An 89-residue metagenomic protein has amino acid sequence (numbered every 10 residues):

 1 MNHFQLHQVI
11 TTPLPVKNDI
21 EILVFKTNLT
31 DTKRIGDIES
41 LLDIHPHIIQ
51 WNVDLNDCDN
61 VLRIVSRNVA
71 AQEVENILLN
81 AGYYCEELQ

Functional and structural regions predicted by a protein language model:
M1-T12, K17: Terminal low-complexity, intrinsically disordered regions
L6-T11, D43-Q50: Short amphipathic beta-strand starts and helix->beta connectors
T12-L29: Short glycine-/aliphatic-rich beta-strand segments at the starts of folded cytosolic domains
V16, N52-V53, G82-Q89: Conserved short beta-strand edge segments in small beta-sheet-based binding/regulatory domains
T27-L29, R63-N68: Short beta-strand-to-loop capping motifs
N28-P46: Short amphipathic alpha-helix segments
L55-D59: Short Gly/Ser/Thr- and Asp/Glu-enriched loop/turn motifs at secondary-structure junctions
R67-L88: C-terminal structural segments of small proteins and small subunits
